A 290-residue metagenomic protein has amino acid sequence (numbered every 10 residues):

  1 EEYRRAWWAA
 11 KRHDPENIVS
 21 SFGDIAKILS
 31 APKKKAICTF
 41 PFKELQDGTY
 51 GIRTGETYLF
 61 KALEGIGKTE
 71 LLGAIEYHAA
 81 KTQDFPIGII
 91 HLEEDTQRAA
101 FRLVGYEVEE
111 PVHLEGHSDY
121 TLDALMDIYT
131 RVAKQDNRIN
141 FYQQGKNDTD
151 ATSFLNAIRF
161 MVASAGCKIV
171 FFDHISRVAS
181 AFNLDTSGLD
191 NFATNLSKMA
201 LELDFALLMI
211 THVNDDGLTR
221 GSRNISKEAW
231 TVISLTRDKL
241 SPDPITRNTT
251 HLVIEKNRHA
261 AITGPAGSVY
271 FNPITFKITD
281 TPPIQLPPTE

Functional and structural regions predicted by a protein language model:
E1-C38, D136-I139, K277-E290: Replication-associated primase and helicase/ATPase modules
K11-E110: The Walker A/P-loop phosphate-binding site
D47, T82-A165, S180, A266-S268 (+1 more regions): Cytosolic-facing regulatory segments adjacent to core modules
L59, F141-Q143, K168-F171, L208: Structural motif
H91, F171, I210, E228: Generic enzyme active-site microenvironment
L92-E94, F205, I210-H212: Conserved H-loop
E115, D119, T130, T152-V170 (+2 more regions): C-terminal regions of RecA-like/P-loop NTPase motor modules
N156, K168-L201: Helical hairpin unit composed of two closely spaced alpha helices linked by a short loop
